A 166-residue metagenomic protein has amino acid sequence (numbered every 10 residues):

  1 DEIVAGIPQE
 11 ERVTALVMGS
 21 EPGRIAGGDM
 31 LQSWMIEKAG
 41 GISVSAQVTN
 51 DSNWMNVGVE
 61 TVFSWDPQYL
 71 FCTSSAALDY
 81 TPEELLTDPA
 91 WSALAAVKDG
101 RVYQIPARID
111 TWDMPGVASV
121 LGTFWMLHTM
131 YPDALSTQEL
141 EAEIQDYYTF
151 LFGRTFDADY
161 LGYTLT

Functional and structural regions predicted by a protein language model:
D1-T166: N-terminal ligand-binding lobe of clamshell/alpha-beta domains
